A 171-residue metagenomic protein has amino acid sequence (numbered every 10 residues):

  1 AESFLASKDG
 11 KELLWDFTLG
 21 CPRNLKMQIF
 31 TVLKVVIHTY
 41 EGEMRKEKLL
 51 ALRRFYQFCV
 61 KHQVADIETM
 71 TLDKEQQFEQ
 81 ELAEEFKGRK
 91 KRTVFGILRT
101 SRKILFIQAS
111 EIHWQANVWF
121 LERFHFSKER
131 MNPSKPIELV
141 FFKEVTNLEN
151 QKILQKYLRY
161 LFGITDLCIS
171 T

Functional and structural regions predicted by a protein language model:
A1-T171: Charge-rich, intrinsically disordered N-terminal extensions that act as flexible nucleic-acid engagement or regulatory
